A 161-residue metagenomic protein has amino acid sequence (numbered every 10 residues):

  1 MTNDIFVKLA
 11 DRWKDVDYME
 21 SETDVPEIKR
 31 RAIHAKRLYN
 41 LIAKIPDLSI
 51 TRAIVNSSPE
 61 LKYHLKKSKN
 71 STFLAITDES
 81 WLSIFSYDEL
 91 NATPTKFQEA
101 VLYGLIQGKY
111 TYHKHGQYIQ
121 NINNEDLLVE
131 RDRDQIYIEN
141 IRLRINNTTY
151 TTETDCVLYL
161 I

Functional and structural regions predicted by a protein language model:
M1-I161: Mature, structured domains of secreted/extracytosolic soluble proteins
